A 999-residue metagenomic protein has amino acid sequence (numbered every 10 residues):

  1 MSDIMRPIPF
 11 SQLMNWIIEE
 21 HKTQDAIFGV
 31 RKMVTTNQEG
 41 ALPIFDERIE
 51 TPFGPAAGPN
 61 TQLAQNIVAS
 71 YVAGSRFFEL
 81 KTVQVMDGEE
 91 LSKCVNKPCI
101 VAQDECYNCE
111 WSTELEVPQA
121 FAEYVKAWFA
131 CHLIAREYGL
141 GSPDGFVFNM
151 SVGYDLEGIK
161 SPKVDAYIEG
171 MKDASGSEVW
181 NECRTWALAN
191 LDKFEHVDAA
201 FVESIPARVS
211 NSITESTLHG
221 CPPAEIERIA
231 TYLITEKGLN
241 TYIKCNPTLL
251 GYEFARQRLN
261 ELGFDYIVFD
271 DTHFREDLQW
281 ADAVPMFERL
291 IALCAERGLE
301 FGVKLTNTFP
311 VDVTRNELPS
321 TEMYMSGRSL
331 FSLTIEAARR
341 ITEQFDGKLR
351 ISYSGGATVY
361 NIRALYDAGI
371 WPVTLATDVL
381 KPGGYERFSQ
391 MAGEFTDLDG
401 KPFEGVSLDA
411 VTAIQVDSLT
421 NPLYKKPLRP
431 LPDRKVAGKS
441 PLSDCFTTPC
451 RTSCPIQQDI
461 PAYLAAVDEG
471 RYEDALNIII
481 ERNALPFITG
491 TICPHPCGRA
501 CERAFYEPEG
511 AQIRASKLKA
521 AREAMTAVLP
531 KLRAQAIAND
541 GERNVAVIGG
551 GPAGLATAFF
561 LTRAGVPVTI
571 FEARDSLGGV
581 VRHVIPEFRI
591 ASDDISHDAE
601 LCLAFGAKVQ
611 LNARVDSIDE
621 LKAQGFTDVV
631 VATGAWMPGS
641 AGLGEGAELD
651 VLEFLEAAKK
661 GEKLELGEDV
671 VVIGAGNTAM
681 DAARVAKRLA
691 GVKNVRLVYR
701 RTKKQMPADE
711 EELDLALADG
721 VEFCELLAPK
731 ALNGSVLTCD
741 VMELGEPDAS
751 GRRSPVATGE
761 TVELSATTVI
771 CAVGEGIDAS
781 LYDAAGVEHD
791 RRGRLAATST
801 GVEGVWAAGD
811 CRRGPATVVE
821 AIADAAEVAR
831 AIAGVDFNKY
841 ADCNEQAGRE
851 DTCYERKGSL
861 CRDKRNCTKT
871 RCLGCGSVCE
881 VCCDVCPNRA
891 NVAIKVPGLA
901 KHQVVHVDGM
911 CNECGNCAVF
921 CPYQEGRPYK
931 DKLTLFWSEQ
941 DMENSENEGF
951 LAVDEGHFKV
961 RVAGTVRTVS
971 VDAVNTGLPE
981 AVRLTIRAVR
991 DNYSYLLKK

Functional and structural regions predicted by a protein language model:
M1-T231, E236: N-terminal capping/small domains of soluble enzymes
K22-Q38, P247-G347, P382-G400, G646: Glycine/Thr-rich beta-alpha phosphate-binding loop at enzyme active sites
Q65-V68, A357-V373: Catalytic cores of alpha/beta
R76-M86, P247, A364-M391: Glycine-rich phosphate-binding active-site loops on the catalytic face of alpha/beta enzymes
E322, R328, L333, V379-L380 (+13 more regions): Ferredoxin-type iron-sulfur electron-transfer modules and their immediate structural context
V411-A413, K426-P427, L431, A437-S440 (+10 more regions): Flanking helices and flexible, charged tails adjoining ferredoxin-like Fe-S electron-transfer domains in multi-subunit
Q458-P461, V467-D468, G510-R514, V547-R614 (+4 more regions): Beta1-alpha1 glycine-rich phosphate/pyrophosphate-binding loop at the start of Rossmann-like nucleotide-binding domains
I548-T569, Q610-D619, W636-A641, E653-E710 (+4 more regions): Rossmann-like dinucleotide/flavin-binding elements
